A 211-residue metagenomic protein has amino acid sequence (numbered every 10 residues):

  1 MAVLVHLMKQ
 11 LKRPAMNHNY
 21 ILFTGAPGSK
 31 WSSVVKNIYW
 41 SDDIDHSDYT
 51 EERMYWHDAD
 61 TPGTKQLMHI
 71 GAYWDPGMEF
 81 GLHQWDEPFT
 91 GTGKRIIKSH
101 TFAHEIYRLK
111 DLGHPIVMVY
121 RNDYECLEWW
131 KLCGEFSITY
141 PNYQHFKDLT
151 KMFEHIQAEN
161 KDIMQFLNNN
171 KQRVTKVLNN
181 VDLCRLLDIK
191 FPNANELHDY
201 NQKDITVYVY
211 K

Functional and structural regions predicted by a protein language model:
M1, V34, I38, H46 (+1 more regions): Generic low-polarity alpha-helical segments
A2-T90, N195-Y200, Y210: PAPS-dependent sulfotransferase catalytic core
I96-P192: PAPS-dependent sulfotransferase catalytic domain
D123-L127, Q202-K211: Conserved radical SAM core fold
L187-D199, K203, V207: Short, low-complexity, polybasic intrinsically disordered segments
